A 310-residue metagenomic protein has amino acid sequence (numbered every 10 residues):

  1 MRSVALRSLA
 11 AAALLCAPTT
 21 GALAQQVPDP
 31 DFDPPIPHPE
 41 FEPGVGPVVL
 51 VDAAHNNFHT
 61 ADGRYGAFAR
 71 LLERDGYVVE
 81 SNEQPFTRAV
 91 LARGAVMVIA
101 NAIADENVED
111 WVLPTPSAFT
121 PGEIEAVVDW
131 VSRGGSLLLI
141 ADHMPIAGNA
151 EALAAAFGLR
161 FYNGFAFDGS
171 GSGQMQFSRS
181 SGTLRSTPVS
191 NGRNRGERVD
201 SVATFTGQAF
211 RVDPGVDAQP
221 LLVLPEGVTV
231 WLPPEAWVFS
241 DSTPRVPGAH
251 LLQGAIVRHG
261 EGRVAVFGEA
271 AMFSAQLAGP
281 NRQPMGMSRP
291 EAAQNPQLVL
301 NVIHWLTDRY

Functional and structural regions predicted by a protein language model:
M1-A10: Bacterial N-terminal signal peptides that target proteins for export
L15-A22: C-terminal segment of classical bacterial N-terminal signal peptides
L23-Y310: Short, surface-exposed patches at the edges or C-terminal ends of soluble domains, predominantly
